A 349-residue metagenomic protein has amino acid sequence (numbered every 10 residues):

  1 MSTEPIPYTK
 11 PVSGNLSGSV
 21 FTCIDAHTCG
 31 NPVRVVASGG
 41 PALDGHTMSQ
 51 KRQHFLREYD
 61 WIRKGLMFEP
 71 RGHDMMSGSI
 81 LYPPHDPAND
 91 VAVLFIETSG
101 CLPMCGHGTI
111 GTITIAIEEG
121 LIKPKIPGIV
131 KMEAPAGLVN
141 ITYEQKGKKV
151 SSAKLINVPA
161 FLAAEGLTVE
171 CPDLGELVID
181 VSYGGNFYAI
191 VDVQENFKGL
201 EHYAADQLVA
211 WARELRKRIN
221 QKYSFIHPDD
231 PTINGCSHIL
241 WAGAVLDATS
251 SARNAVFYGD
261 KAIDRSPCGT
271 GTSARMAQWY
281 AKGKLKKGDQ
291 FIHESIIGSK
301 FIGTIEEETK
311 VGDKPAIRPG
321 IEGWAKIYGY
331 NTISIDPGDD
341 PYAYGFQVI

Functional and structural regions predicted by a protein language model:
S2-S182, A189, V193-I349: A glycine-rich beta-to-alpha transition motif near the start of alpha/beta enzyme domains, typified by
